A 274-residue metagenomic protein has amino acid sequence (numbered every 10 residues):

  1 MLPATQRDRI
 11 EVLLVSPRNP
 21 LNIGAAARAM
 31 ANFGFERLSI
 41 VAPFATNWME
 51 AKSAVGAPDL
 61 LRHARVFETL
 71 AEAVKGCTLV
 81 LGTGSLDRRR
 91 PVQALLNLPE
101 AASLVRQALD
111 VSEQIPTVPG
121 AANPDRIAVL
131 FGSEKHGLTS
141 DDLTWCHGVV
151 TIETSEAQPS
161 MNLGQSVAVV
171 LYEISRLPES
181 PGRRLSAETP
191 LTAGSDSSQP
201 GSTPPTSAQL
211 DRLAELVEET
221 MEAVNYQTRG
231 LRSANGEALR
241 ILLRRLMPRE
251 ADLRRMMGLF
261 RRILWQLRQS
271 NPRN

Functional and structural regions predicted by a protein language model:
M1-N274: Post-transcriptional modification and biogenesis factors for structured RNAs of the translation apparatus
